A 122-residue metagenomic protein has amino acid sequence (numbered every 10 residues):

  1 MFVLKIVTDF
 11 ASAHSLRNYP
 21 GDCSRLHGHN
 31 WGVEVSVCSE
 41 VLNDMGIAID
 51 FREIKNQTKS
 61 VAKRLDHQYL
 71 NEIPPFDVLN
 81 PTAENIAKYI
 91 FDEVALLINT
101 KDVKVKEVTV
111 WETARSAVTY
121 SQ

Functional and structural regions predicted by a protein language model:
M1-Q122: Charge-rich, low-complexity N-terminal segments
